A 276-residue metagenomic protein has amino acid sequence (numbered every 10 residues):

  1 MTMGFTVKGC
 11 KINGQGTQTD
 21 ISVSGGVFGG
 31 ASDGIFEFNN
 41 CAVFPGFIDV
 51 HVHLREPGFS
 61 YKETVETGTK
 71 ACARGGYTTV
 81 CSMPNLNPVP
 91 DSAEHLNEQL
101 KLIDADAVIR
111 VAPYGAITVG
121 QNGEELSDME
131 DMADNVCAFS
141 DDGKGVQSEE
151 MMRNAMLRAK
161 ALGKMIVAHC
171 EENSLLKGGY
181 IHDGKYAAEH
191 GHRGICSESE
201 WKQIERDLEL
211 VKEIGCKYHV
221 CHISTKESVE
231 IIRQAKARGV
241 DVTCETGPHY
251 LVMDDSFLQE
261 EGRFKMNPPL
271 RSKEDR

Functional and structural regions predicted by a protein language model:
M1-D33: N-terminal metal-binding scaffold of metallo-dependent hydrolase/deaminase domains
C10, G26, N40, H51 (+7 more regions): Divalent metal-coordination and catalytic microenvironments
S32-V43: Active-site metal-binding motif and surrounding structural segment of the metallo-beta-lactamase
C41-D106: Metal-associated gating/positioning segment near the N- to mid-region
V50-E63, A112-E124, H192-E198, K265: Active-site mouth loops of central-metabolism enzymes
Y61-T69, G120-D131, R206: Short, acidic/polar
K101-I117: A glycine-rich helix N-cap at a beta->alpha junction
L126-R276: Histidine/acidic residue-rich metal-binding segments in metalloenzymes
